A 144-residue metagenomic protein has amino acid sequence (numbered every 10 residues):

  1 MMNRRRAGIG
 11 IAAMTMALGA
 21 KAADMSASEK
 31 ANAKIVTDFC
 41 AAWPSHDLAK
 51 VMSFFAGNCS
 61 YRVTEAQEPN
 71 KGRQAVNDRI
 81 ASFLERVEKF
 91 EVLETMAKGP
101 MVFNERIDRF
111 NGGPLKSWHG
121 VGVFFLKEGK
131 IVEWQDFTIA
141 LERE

Functional and structural regions predicted by a protein language model:
M1-A12: N-terminal secretory signal peptides and thylakoid transit peptides that target proteins across membranes
A12-A49, S53-F54: Short, low-complexity N-terminal intrinsically disordered segments enriched in polar/charged residues
K50-K98: A solvent-exposed, acidic/Ser-Thr-rich amphipathic alpha-helical stretch
F55, V63, D108-F110, G122 (+1 more regions): Short beta-strand segments enriched in hydrophobic/aromatic residues within well-folded beta-rich domains
G57, P100-M101, E128-G129: Beta-strand-connecting loop/turn residues
I80, F90-T95, D108, H119-F125: Hydrophobic/aromatic beta-strand elements that line small-molecule binding cavities or substrate pockets in beta-rich
G99-D108: A short hydrophobic beta-strand element
H119-E144: Short beta-strand edge/turn micro-motifs at domain boundaries
